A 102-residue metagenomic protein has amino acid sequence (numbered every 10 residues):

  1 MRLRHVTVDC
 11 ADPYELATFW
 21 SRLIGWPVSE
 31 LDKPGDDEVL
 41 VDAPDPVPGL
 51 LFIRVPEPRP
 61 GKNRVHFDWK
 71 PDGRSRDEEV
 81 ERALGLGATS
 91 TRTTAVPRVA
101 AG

Functional and structural regions predicted by a protein language model:
M1-D32, V41-R92: Glyoxalase I/VOC metalloenzyme domain signal
H5, A101-G102: Alpha-helical scaffold segments that form or flank carboxylate-/histidine-based iron centers
P34-D37, G61, P97-A101: Short acidic/glycine-enriched loop/turn segments that link adjacent beta-strands
